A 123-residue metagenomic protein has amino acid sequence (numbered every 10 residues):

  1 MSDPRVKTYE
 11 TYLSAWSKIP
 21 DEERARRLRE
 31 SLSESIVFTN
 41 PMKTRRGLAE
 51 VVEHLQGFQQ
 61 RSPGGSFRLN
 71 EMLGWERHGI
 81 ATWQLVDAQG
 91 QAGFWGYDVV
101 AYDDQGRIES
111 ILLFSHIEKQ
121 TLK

Functional and structural regions predicted by a protein language model:
S2-S31: Short acidic-aromatic low-complexity motifs
S14-K18, P41, D98: Short, flexible active-site loop motifs that bind/organize anionic cofactors or intermediates
I19, T39, D103: Residue-level signal for short amphipathic helical patches enriched in basic/charged and nearby hydrophobic residues
A25-R77: A solvent-exposed, acidic/Ser-Thr-rich amphipathic alpha-helical stretch
G57-K123: A beta-strand edge to alpha-helix "cap/lid" segment located at domain peripheries
